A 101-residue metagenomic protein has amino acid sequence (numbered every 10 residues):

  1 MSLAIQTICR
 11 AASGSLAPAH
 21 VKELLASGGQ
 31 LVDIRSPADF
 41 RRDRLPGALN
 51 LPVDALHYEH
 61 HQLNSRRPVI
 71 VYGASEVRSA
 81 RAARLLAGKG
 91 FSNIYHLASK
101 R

Functional and structural regions predicted by a protein language model:
M1-R42: Flexible, polar/low-complexity N-terminal or interdomain linker segments that lie immediately upstream of folded
S2, A26, L45, N64 (+1 more regions): Short, well-ordered coil/turn elements that cap or connect secondary structure elements
H20, G47, R78-R81: Residues within well-formed alpha-helices
G29, A48, I94: Short, conserved active-site loop motifs that form the nucleotide-linked donor/cofactor pocket
D33, A48, L86: Terminal peptide-recognition signature
F40-P46, H60-L63: Short loop/helix-cap segments at secondary-structure boundaries that form the rim of catalytic
L51-P52: Short acidic-hydrophobic, aromatic-tinged amphipathic segments that line or gate anion-handling sites
H57, H61-R101: Catalytic cysteine-centered active loop of the rhodanese-like fold, especially the PTP/DSP P-loop
